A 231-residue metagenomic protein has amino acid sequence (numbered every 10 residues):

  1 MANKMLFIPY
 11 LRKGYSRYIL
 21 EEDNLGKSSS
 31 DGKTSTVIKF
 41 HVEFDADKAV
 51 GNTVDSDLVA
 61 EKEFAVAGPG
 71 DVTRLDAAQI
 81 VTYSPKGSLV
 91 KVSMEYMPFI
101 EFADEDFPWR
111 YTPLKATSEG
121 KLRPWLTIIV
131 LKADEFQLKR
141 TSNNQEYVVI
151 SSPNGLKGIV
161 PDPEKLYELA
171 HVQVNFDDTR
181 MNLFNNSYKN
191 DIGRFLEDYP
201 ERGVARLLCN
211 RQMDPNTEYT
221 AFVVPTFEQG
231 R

Functional and structural regions predicted by a protein language model:
M1-S187, T220, V224-F227, R231: N-terminal non-catalytic regions of secreted/periplasmic and cell-surface proteins
G193-E197: Beta-rich interaction modules in large eukaryotic scaffold/regulatory proteins
Y199-R231: Ser/Thr/Pro-rich, low-complexity mucin-like regions that serve as glycosylated stalks/linkers or repetitive adhesive
